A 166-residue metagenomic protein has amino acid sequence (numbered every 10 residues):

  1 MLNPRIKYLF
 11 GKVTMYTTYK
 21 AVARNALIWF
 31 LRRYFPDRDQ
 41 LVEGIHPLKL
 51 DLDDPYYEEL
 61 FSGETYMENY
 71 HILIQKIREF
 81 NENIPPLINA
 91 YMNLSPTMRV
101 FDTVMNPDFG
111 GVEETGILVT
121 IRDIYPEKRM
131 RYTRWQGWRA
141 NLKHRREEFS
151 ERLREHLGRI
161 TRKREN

Functional and structural regions predicted by a protein language model:
L2-N166: Terminal substrate-recognition subdomain of acyl/acetyltransferases
